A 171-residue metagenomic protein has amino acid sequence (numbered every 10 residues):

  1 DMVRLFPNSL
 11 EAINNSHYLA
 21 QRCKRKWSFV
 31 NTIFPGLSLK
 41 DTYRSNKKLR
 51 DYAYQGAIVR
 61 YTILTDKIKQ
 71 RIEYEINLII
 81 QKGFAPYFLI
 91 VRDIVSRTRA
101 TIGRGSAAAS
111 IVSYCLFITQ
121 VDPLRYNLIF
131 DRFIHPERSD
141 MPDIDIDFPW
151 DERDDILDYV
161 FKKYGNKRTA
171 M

Functional and structural regions predicted by a protein language model:
M2, F133-Y164, R168: A structural-propensity feature for long, helix-poor, extended segments
V3, H17, R92-V95, S113 (+3 more regions): Short, well-ordered alpha-helical packing segments
P7-R104: Non-catalytic structural connector segments
Y18, R22-R25, F117-V121, H135 (+2 more regions): Short, well-ordered loop/turn and helix-capping segments at boundaries between secondary-structure elements and domains
Y54, A109, L157: Generic structural marker for isolated residues within well-ordered, non-membrane alpha-helices of soluble domains
T98-Q120, R168: Conserved phosphate/anionic-ligand binding catalytic regions in large, soluble enzymes, centered on
S113-D140: Class I SAM-dependent methyltransferase SAM-binding "motif I" and its flanking Rossmann-like core
